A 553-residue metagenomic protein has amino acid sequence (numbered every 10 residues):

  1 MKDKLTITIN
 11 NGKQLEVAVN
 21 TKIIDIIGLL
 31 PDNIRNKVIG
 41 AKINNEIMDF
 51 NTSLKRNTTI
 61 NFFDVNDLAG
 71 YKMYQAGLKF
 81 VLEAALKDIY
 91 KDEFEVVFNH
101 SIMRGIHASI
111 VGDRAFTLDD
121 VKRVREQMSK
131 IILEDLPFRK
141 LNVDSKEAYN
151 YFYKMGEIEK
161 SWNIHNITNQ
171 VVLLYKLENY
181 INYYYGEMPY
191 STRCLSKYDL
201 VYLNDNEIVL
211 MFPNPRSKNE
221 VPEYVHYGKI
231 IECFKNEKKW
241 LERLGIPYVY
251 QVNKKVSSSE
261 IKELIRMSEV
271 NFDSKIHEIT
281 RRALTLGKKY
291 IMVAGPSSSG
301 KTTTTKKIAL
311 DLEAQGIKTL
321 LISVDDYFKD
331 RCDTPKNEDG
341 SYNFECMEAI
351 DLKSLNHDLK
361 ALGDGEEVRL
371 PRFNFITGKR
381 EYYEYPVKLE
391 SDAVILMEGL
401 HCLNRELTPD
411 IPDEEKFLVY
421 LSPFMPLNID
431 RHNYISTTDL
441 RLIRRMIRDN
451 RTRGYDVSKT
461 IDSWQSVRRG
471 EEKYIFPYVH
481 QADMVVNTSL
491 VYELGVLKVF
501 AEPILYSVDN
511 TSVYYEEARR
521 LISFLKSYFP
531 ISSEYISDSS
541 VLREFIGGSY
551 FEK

Functional and structural regions predicted by a protein language model:
M1-K79, E83-I102, D113-R114, E126-Q127: Ubiquitin-like/PB1-type beta-grasp interaction modules and other compact soluble beta-rich domains
T52-K55, T59-Y71, A85, F94-S274 (+2 more regions): Auxiliary tRNA-acceptor-end handling modules of aminoacyl-tRNA synthetases
V293: Hydrophobic anchor at the beta1->P-loop junction of P-loop NTPases
K301: Conserved lysine of the Walker
T304, I308: Hydrophobic positions on the alpha1 helix immediately C-terminal to the Walker A/P-loop
L320, K329, D333-I376: Conserved nucleotide-sensing/catalytic segment adjacent to the nucleotide-binding pocket in NTP-handling enzymes
N356-E414, W464-Y478: Glycine-rich phosphate-binding loop used to anchor ATP phosphates in small-molecule kinases, encompassing both
T408-K553: Conserved NTP phosphate-binding and transfer environment spanning the P-loop NTPase/kinase superfamily
